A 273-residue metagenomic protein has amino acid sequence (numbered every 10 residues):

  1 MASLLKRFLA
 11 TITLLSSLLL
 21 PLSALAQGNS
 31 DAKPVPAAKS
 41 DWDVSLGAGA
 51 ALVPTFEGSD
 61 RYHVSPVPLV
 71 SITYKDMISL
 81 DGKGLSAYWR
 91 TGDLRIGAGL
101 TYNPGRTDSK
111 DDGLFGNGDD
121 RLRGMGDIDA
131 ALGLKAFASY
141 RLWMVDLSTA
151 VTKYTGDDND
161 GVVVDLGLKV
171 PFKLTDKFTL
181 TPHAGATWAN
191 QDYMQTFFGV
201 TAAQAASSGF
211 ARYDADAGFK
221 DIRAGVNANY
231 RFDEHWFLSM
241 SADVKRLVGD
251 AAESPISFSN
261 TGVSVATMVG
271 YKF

Functional and structural regions predicted by a protein language model:
M1-D41, S59: Cleavable N-terminal export/targeting peptides
A26-V44, S79-D93: Outer-membrane beta-barrel biogenesis signature
D41, V53, K75-M77, T91 (+4 more regions): Outer-membrane beta-barrel channels and translocator barrels
W42-A48, P68, L80, L94-A98 (+7 more regions): Transmembrane beta-strands of outer-membrane beta-barrel proteins
A48-L52, P68-Y74, G84-W89, A136-Y140 (+5 more regions): Residues on the lipid-exposed face of transmembrane beta-strands in outer-membrane beta-barrel proteins
L52, L132, V162, W188 (+3 more regions): Transmembrane beta-barrel architecture of outer-membrane proteins
G82-T181, Q191-A217, A251, S257-S259: Outer-membrane pore/translocation modules
N227-F273: Predominantly the C-terminal beta-signal and adjacent terminal strand-loop region of outer-membrane beta-barrel
